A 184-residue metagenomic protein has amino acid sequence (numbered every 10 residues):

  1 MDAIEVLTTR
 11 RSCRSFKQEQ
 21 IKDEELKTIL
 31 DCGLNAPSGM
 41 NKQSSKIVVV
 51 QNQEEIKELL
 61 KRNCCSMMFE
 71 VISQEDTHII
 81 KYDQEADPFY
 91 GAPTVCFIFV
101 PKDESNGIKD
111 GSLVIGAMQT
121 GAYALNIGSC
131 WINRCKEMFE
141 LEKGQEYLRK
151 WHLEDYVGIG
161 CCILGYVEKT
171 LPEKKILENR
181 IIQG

Functional and structural regions predicted by a protein language model:
M1-Y90, E173, G184: N-terminal amphipathic, basic helical "cap/leader" segment at the start of enzyme domains
A3-C13, W151, D155-G184: C-terminal helix-cap and adjacent tail motif
V6, G91-V100: Short, basic/glycine-rich phosphate-binding loops at helix/coil junctions that contact nucleotide phosphates
G33, C96-Y147: Small-aliphatic-rich amphipathic alpha-helix that forms the alpha element of a beta-alpha
G39, A122-A124, L153-D155: Arginine/glycine-rich "motif VI" loop of SF2 helicases in the C-terminal RecA-like domain
S44-S45, A92-V95, I159: Short, surface-exposed beta-edge/turn micro-motifs
K46, C135, C161: Residue-level "edge-of-site" marker
Q51, V100-P101, L164-Y166: Short beta-strand-to-loop capping motifs
